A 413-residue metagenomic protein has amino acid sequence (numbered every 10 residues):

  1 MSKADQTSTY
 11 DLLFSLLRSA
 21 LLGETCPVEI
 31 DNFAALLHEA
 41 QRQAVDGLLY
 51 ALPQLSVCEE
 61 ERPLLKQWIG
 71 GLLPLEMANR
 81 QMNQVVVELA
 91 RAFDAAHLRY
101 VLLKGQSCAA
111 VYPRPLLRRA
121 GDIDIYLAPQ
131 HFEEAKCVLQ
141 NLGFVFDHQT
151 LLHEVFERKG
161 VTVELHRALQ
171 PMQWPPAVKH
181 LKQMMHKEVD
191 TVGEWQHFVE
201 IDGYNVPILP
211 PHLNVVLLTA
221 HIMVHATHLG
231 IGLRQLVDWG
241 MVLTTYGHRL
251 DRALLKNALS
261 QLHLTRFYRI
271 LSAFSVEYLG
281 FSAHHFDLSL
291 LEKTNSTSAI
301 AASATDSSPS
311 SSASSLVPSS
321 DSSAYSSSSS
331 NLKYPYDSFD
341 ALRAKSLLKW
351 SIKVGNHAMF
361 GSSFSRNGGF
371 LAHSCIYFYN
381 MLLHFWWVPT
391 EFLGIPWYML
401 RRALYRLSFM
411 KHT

Functional and structural regions predicted by a protein language model:
M1-G121, L127-D306, S315, D321-T413: Conserved NTP-donor binding/palm subdomain of two-metal-ion nucleotidyltransferases/polymerases, i.e., the charged
